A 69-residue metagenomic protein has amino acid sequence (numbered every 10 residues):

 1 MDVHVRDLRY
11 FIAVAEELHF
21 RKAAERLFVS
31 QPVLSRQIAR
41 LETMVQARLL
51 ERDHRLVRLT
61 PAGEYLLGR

Functional and structural regions predicted by a protein language model:
M1-V3: A detector for short, charged/polar N-terminal pre-domain segments
D7-V14, L66: Short alpha-helical "packing" element that flanks the helix-turn-helix/winged-helix DNA-binding module
V14-S30, L56: Short helix-boundary/capping micro-motifs
E17, R26, A39-L49: Residue cluster at the C-terminal edge of the helix-turn-helix DNA-binding motif
E42-L59, E64: A short LG(V/I)-centered, amphipathic sequence patch enriched for acidic residue(s) preceding the LG motif
